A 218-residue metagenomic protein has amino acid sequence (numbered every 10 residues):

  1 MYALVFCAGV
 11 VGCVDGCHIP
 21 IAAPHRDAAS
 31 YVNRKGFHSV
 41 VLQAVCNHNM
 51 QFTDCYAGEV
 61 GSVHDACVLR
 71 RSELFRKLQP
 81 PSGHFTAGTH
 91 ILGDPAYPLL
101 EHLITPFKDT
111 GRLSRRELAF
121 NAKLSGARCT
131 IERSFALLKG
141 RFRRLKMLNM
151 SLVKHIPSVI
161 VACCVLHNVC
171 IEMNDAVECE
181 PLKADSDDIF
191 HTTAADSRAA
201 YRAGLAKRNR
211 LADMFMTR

Functional and structural regions predicted by a protein language model:
M1-R218: Short, well-ordered secondary-structure "scaffold" segments embedded in the functional core of diverse domains
